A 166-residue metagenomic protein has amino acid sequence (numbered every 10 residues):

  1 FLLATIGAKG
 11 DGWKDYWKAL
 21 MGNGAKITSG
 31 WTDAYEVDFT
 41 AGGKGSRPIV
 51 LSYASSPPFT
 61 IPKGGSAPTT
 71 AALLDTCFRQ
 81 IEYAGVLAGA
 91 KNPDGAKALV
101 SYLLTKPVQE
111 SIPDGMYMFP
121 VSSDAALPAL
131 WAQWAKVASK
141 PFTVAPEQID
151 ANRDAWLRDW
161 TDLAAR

Functional and structural regions predicted by a protein language model:
F1-K9, I81-G85: Periplasmic solute-binding protein
A4-D75: Ligand-binding pocket segment of bilobal, Venus flytrap-like solute-binding proteins
I6-G10, M21-A25, T40, K44 (+5 more regions): Sec-exported extracytoplasmic/periplasmic mature domains
G10, T28-T32, V50, T76 (+3 more regions): Solvent-exposed, acidic/flexible segments
G12-D15, A19, G30, A34 (+8 more regions): Extracytoplasmic/secreted proteins, especially bacterial periplasmic and envelope-associated proteins
S66-A67, M118-F119, R166: Short coil/loop linkers at secondary-structure junctions
F78, E82-T143: Mature extracytoplasmic/periplasmic domains
A129-R166: Extracellular/periplasmic bilobal clamshell ligand-binding domains
